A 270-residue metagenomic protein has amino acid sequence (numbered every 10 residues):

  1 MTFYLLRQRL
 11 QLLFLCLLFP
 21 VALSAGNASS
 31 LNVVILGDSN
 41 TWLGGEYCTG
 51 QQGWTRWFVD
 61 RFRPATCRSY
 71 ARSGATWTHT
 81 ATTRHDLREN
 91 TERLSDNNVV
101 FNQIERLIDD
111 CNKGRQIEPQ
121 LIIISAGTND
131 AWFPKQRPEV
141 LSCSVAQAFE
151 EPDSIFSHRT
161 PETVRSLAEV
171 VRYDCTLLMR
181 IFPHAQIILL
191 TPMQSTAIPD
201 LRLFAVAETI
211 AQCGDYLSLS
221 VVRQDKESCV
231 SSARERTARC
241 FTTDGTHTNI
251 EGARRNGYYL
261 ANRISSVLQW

Functional and structural regions predicted by a protein language model:
M1-Q8: N-terminal secretory signal peptides that target proteins for export/translocation
R9-A22: Bacterial N-terminal signal peptides
S24-S30: Boundary at the C-terminal end of the N-terminal hydrophobic targeting segment
S30-V34, N40-E150, F156-S157, H247: Conserved SGNH/GDSL esterase-like catalytic core that processes O-acyl groups on lipids and polysaccharides
L36-G37, L190: Short hydrophobic segments within beta-strands
E46, T83-L87, P192-W270: Catalytic His-Asp segment of secreted/periplasmic serine-dependent ester chemistry enzymes
W54, Q103, L167-V170, D174 (+1 more regions): A general structural detector for well-ordered alpha-helical segments in enzyme core domains, enriched
S125-N129, R172-A207: Active-site segments of SGNH/GDSL-like serine hydrolases that catalyze O-acetyl group transfer/hydrolysis on lipids
